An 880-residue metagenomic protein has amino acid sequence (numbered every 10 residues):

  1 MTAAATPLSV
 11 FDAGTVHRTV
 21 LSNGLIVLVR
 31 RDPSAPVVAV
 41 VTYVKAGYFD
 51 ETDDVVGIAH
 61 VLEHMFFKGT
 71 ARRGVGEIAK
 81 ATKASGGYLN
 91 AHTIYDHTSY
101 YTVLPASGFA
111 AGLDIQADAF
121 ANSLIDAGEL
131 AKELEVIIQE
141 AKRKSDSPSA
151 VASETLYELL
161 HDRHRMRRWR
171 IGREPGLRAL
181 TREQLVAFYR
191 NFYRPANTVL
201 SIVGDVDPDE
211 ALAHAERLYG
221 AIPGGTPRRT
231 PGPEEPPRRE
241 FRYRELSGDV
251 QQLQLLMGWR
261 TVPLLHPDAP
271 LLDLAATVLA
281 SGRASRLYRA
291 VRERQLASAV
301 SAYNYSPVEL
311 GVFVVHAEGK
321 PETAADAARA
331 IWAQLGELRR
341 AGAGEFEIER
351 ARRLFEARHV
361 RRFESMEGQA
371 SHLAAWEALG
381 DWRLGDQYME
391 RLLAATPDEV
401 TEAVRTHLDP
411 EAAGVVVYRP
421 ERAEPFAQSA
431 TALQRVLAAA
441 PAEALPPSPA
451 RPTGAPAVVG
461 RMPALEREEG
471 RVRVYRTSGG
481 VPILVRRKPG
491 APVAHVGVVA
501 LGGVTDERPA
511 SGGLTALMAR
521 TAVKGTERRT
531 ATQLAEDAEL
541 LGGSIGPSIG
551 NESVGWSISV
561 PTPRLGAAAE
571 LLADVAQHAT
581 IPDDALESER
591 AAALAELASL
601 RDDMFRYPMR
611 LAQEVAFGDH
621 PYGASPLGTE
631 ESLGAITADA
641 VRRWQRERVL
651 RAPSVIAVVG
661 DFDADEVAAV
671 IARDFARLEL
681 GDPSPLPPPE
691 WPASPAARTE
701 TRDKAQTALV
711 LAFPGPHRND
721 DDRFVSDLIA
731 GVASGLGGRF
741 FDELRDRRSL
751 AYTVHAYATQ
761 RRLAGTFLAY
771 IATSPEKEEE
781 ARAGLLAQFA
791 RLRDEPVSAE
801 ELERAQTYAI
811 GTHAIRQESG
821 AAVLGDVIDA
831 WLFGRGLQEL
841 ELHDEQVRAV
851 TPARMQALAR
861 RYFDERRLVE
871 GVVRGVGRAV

Functional and structural regions predicted by a protein language model:
T2-A4, D162, R170, R194-P195 (+11 more regions): An aromatic/glycine/proline-enriched structural segment found at the starts of mature extracellular/organellar domains
T2-R18, E158-T198, T226, T230-E235 (+9 more regions): Histidine-acidic residue clusters that define the catalytic metal-binding segment of zinc metallopeptidase domains
D12-A39, R471-G490: Mature N-terminal segment immediately following signal peptide/propeptide cleavage in secreted/periplasmic
L25-V27, Q184-A187, R229-T230, R239-R244 (+10 more regions): Glycine-rich, charged/polar anion/phosphate-binding loops that engage phosphate groups from diverse ligands
R30, A35-D53, G57-V61, V75-A119 (+15 more regions): M16 family metallopeptidases and their MPP-like homologs
H92, R190-F192, L246-S247, N304-P307 (+9 more regions): Replace "in large, NTP-powered and nucleic-acid-processing enzymes" with "in large, NTP-powered factors and other
I138-K144, E234-G248, A351-R362, V560-P561 (+3 more regions): Short, conserved secondary-structure transition motifs
S365, R405-D409: Hard-cation-handling environments
